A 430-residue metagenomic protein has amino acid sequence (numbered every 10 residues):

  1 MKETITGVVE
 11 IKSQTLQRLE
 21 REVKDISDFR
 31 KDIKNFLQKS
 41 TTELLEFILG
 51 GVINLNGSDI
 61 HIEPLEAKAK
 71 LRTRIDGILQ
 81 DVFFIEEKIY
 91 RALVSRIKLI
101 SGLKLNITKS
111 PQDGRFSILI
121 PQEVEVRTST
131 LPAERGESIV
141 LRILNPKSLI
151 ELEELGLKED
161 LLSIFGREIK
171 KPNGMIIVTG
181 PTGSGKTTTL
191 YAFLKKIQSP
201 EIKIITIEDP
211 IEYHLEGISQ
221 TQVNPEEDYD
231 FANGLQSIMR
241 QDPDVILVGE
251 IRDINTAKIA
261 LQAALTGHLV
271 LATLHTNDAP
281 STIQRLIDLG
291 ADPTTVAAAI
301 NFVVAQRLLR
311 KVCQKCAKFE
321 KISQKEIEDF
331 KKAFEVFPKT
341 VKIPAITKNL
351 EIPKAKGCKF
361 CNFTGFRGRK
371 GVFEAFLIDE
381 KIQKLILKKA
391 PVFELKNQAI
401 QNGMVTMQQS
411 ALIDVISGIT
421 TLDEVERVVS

Functional and structural regions predicted by a protein language model:
K2-P181, T406, L412-S430: N-terminal "pre-motor" subdomain/linker immediately upstream of P-loop NTPase catalytic cores
V52, G57, A260-A264, T282 (+1 more regions): Small-residue (primarily alanine) positions within well-ordered alpha-helices, especially packing/interaction faces
I60, I97, V126, E168 (+7 more regions): Residue-level signature of catalytic and energy-coupling elements of molecular machines, predominantly ATP/GTP-dependent
F84-R91, L155-E159, P225-D228, T276-P280 (+4 more regions): Short, conserved loop/turn and helix-capping segments at secondary-structure boundaries that abut family-defining
D160-S163, F334-S430: NTP-binding/hydrolysis catalytic cores, primarily Walker-type P-loop NTPases
G166-I176, T187-R310: Switch/coupling sub-region of P-loop NTPases
S184: ATP-binding Walker
T276-D379: Cys/His-rich Zn2+-binding cysteine-cluster or related metal-binding knuckle/ribbon modules and their
